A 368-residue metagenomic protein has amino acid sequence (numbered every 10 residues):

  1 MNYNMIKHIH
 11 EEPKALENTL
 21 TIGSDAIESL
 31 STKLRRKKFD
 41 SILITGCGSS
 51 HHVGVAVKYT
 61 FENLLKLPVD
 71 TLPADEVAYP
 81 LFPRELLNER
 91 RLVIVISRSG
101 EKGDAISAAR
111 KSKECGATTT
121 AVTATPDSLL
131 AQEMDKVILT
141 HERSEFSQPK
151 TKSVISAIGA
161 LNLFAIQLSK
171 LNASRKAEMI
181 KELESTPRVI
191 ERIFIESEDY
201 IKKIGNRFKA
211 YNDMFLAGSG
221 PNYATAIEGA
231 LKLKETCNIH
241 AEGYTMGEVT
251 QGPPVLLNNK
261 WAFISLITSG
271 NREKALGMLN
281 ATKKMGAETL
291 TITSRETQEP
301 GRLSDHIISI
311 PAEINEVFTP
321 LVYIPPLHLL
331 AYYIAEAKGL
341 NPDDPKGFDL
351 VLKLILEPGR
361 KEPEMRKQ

Functional and structural regions predicted by a protein language model:
N2-L43, K136-T140, S144-A262, R272 (+1 more regions): Active-site phosphate/pyrophosphate-binding segments
E12, L67, T319, I324-P325: Hydrophobic alpha-helix-in-membranes signature
R35-S185, S219, P254, W261-A262 (+3 more regions): Glycine-rich phosphate-binding loops that contact phosphosugars or nucleotide phosphates
K152-S156, F318-Y323: Short glycine/threonine-rich catalytic loop with a Thr-x-Gly-x-Asp
V317, Y323-K338: A contiguous, mid-protein "functional segment" used to position or interact with cofactors/ions or partner subunits
